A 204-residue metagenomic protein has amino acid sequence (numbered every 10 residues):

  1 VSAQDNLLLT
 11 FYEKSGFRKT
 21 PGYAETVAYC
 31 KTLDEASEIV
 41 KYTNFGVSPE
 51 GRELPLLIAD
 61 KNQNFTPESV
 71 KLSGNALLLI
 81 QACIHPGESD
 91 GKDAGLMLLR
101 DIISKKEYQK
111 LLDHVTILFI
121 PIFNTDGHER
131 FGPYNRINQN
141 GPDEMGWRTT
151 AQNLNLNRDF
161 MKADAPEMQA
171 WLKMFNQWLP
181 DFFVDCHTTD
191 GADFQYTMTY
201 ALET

Functional and structural regions predicted by a protein language model:
A3-Q4: Boundary of Sec targeting at the N-terminus
L7-E13: Short, contiguous pre-domain boundary segments
T10, A28-E35, R158, K173: Charged/polar, solvent-exposed surface patches and flexible loops
E25, Y29, E167-A170: Well-ordered alpha-helical segments embedded in enzymatic catalytic cores
T26-I80: Soluble metallo-hydrolase cores and metallopeptidase-like ectodomains found primarily in the secretory/periplasmic
L72-Q81, E88-T204: Active-site/substrate-binding loop(s) of hydrolase catalytic cores
